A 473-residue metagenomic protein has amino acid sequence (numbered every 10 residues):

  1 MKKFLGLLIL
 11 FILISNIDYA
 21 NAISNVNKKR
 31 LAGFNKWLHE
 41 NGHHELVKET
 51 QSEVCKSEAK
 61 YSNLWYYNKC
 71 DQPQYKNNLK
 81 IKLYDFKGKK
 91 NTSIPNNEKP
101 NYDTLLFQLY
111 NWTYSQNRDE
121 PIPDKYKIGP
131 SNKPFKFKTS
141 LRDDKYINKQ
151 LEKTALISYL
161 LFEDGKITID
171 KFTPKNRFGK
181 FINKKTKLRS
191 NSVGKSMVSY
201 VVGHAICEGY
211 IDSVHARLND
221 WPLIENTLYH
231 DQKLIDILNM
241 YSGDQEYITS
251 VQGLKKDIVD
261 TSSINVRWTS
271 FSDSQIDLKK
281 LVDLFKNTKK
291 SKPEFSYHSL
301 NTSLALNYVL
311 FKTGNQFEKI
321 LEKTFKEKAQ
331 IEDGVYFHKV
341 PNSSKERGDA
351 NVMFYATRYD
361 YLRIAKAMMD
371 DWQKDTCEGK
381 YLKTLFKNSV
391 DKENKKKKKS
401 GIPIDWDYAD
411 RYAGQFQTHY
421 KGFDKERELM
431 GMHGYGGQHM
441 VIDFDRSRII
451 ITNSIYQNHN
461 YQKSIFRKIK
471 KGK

Functional and structural regions predicted by a protein language model:
M1-I23: Classical Sec-dependent N-terminal signal peptides that target proteins to the secretory pathway
A20-K180, I211, N239, K468-K473: N-terminal leader/targeting segments and the immediately adjacent pre-domain N-terminus
N35, Y110, N148, G203 (+11 more regions): Non-transmembrane alpha-helical segments in soluble domains of secreted/periplasmic/extracellular proteins
F137, N148-K149, K180-K185, R189-S190 (+2 more regions): Active-site-proximal loop and beta-strand segments within enzyme catalytic domains
G165, T186-S213, I237, A305-V309 (+2 more regions): Active-site SXXK
E208-Q245, L284-N287, L300, F311-V352 (+2 more regions): Active-site helix/loop module of the DD-peptidase/beta-lactamase fold, centered on the serine-lysine SxxK catalytic
N301-Y308, V352-K374, Q438-S454: Active-site-proximal alpha-helical segments within enzyme catalytic domains
I331-D333, H338, N388-I450: Active-site Gly/Thr loop motif
